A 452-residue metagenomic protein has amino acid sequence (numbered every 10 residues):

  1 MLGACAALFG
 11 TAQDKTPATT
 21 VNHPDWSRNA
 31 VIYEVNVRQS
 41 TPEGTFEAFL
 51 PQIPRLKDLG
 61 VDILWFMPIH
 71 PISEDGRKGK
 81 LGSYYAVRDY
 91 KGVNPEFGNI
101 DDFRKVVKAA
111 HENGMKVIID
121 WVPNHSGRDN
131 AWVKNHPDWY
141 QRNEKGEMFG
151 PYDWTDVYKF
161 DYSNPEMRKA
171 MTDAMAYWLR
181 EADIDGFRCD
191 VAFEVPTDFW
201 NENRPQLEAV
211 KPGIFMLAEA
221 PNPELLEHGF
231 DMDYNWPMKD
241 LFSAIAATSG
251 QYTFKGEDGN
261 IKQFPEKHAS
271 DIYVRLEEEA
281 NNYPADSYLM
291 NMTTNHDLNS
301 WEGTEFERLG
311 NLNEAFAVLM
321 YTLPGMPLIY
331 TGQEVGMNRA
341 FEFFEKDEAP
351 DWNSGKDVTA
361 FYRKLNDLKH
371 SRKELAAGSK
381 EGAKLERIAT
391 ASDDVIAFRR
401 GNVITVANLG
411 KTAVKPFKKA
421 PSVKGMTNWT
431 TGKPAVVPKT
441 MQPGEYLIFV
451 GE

Functional and structural regions predicted by a protein language model:
M1-A7: Bacterial N-terminal signal peptides
L8-W65, P71, R104, A109-A110 (+3 more regions): Carbohydrate-interacting/catalytic domains
D14-T16, T20, D190-P284, L289 (+7 more regions): Active-site-proximal helices and loops of the catalytic beta/alpha 8
K15-I32, N36-D62, P68-A182, W200-K211 (+1 more regions): Substrate-binding/active-site clefts of carbohydrate-active enzymes
V31-Y33, L64-F66, V117-I119, F187 (+3 more regions): Hydrophobic faces of well-ordered beta-strands that scaffold small-molecule active sites in alpha/beta enzyme cores
W65-G79, D120-D129, D190-P196, E219-P223 (+2 more regions): Short, solvent-exposed turn/loop segments enriched in Gly/Ser/Thr/Pro and often Arg
Y283-E307: Active-site clefts of carbohydrate-active enzymes
